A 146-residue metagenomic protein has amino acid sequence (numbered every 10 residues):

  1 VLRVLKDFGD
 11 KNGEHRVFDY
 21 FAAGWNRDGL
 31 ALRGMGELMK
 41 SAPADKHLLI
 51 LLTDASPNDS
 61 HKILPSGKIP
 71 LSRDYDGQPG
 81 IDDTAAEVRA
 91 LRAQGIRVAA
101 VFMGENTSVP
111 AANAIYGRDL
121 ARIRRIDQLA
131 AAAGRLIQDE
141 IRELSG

Functional and structural regions predicted by a protein language model:
V1-G146: Acidic, glycine-rich A-domain
